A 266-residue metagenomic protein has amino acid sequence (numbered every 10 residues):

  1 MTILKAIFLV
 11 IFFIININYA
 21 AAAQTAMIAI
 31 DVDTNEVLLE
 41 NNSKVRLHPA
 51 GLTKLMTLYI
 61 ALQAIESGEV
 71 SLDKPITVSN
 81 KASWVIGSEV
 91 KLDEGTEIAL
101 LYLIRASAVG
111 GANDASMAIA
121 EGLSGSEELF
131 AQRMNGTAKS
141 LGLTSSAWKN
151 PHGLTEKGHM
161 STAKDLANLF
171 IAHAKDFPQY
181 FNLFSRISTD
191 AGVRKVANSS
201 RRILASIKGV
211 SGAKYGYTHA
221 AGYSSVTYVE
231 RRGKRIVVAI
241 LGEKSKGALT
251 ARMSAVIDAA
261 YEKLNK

Functional and structural regions predicted by a protein language model:
M1-T2: N-terminal secretory signal peptides that target proteins for export/translocation
K5-N16: Bacterial N-terminal signal peptides
F8-V10, A23, V45-R46, L204: Generic detector of short alpha-helix boundary/capping microenvironments and adjacent low-complexity segments
I14-I15, I65, D190, S200: Intrinsically disordered, low-complexity boundary segments flanking structured domains
N18-K164, I171-K175: Active-site-adjacent loops and short helices of periplasmic peptidoglycan-processing enzymes
A23-A26, I30, L100, S126-K266: Penicillin-recognizing serine hydrolase domain
